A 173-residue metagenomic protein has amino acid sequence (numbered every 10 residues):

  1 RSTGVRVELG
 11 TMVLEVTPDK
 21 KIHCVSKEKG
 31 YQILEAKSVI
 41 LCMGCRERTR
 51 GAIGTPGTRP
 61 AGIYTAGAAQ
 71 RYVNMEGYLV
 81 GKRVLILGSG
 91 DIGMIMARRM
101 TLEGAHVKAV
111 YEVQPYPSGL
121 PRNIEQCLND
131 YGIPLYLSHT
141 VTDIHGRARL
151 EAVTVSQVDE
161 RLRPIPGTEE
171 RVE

Functional and structural regions predicted by a protein language model:
R1-R83, E160-R171: FAD-binding core/adjacent interface of flavoenzyme oxidoreductases
V7-P18, I22-C24, T101-E173: A Rossmann-like FAD-binding core segment of flavoenzymes
K37, A66-Q70, A97-R98, E125 (+2 more regions): Predominant activation on well-ordered alpha-helical scaffold segments within soluble catalytic domains
I40, R46, G77, L87 (+2 more regions): Residue-level signal for well-ordered alpha-helical segments
R50-A52, I95-A97, G146-R147: Short glycine-/acidic-enriched loop or helix-start segments at secondary-structure transitions that form or flank
A68-Y116: Rossmann-like NAD(P)H-binding beta-loop-alpha module
